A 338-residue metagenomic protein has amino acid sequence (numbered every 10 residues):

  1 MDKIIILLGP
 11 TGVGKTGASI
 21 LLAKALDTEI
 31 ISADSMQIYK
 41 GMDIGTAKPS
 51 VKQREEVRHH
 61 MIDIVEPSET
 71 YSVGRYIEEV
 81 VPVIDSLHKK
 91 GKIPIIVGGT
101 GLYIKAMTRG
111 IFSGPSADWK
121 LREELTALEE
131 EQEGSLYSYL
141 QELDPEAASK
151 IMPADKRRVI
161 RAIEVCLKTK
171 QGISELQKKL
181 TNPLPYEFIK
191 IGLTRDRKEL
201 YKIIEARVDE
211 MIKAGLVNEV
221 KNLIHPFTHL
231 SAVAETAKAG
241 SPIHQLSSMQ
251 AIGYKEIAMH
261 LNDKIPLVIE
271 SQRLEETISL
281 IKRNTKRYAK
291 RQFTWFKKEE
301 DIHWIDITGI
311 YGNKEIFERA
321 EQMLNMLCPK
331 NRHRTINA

Functional and structural regions predicted by a protein language model:
M1-A338: Phosphate/pyrophosphate-binding catalytic cores of soluble transferases and nucleic-acid-acting enzymes
